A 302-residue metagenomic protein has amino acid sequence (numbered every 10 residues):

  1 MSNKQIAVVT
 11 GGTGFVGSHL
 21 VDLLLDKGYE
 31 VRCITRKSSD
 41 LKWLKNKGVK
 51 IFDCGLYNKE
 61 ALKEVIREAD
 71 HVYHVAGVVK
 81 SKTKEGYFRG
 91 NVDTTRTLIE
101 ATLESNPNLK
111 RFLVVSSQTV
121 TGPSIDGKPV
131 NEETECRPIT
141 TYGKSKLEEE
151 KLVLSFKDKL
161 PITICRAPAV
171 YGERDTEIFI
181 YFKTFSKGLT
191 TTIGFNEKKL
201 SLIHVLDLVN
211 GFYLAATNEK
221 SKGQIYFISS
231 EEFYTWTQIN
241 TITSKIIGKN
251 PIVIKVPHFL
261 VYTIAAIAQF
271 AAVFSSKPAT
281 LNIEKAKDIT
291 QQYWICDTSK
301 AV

Functional and structural regions predicted by a protein language model:
A7-K27: N-terminal Rossmann NAD(P)H-binding glycine-rich loop of SDR-like oxidoreductase domains
D40-K45, V49-D93, L103, T121: NAD(P)H-binding glycine-rich loop region in Rossmannoid oxidoreductase-like domains and their noncatalytic homologs
G86-T97, K144-S145, I203: Glycine-rich NAD(P)-binding loop of the Rossmann-fold in SDR/ketoreductase-type enzymes
T97-T141, T163: Conserved Rossmann-fold NAD(P)-dependent oxidoreductase catalytic core, especially the SDR/UDP-sugar
I139-T163: Active-site Tyr-X1-5-Lys
E148, D175-I180, I193-A216, G223-F227: Substrate-positioning beta->alpha
T163-F179: Flexible, glycine-rich beta-alpha linker
N218-L281, T298: Mid/C-terminal beta-alpha module of Rossmann-like enzyme folds, strongest in SDR-family dehydrogenases/epimerases
